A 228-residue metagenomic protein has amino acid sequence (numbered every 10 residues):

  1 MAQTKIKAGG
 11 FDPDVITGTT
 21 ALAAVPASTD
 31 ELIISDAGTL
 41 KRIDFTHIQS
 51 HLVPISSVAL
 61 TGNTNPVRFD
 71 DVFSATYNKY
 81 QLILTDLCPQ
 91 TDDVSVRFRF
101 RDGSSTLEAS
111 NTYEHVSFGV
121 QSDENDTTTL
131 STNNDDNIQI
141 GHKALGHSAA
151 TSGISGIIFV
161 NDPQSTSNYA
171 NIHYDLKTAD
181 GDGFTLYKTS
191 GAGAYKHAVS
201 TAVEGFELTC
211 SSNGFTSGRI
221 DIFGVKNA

Functional and structural regions predicted by a protein language model:
A2-T4: Cleaved targeting-peptide boundary
A8-T20, D30-L40, D44-A228: Surface-exposed molecular-recognition determinants
L22-V25: Replace "in large, NTP-powered and nucleic-acid-processing enzymes" with "in large, NTP-powered factors and other
